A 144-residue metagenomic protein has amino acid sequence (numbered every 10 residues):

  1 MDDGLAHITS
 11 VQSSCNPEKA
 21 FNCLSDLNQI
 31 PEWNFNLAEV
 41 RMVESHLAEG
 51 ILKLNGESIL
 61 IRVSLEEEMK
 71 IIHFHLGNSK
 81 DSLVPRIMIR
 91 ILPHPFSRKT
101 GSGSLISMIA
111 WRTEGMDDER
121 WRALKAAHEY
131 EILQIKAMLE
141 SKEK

Functional and structural regions predicted by a protein language model:
M1-E44: Hydrophobic ligand-binding cavity/cleft-lining segments
K19-L24, I30, V63, F74 (+2 more regions): Hydrophobic pocket/interface hotspot
P31-E32, R41-R86, R98, Y130 (+1 more regions): Glycine-rich portal/gate segments that line the openings of hydrophobic small-molecule binding cavities
S79-E143: Beta-strand/loop substructures that line and gate deep hydrophobic ligand-binding cavities in soluble
